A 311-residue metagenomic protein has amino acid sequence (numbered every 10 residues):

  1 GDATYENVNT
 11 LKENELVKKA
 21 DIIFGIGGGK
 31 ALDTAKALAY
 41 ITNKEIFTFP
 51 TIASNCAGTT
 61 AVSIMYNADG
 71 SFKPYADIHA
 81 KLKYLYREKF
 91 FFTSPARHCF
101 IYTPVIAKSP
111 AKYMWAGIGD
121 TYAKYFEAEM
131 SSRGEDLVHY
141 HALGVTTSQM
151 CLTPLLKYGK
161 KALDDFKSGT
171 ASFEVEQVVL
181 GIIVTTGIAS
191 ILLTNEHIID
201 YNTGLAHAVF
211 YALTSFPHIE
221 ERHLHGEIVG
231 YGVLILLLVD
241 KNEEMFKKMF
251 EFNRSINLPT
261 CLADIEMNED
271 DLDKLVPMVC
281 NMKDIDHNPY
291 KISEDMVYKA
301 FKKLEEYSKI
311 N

Functional and structural regions predicted by a protein language model:
G1-I22, L262: ATP/NTP phosphate-donor binding region
E15-L38, T42-A53: A short, small-residue-rich loop immediately preceding and capping a beta-strand
T42-T147, C151: A glycine/threonine-rich phosphate-anchoring loop and its flanking beta-alpha core in nucleotide/phosphate-binding
A76, A80-K89, R97-H98, Y231-I265: A structural-propensity feature for long, helix-poor, extended segments
I118, Y122-Y125, V175-A189, V233 (+4 more regions): Short alpha-helical scaffolding segments that buttress acidic/His motifs in well-ordered protein cores
L137-E251: Active-site segments that bind and position negatively charged phosphate/pyrophosphate groups
N242-N311: C-terminal charged capping/lid subdomain of soluble metabolic enzymes
